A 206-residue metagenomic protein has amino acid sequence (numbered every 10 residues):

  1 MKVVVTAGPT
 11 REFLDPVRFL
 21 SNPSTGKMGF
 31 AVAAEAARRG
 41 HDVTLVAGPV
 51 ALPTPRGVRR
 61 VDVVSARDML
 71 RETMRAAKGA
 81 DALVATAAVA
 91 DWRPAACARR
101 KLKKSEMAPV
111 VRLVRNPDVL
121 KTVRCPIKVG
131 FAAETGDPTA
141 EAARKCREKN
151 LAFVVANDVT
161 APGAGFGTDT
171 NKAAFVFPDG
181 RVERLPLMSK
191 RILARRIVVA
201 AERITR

Functional and structural regions predicted by a protein language model:
M1-A133, D137-R206: A cross-family phosphate/adenosyl-ligand binding-site feature
